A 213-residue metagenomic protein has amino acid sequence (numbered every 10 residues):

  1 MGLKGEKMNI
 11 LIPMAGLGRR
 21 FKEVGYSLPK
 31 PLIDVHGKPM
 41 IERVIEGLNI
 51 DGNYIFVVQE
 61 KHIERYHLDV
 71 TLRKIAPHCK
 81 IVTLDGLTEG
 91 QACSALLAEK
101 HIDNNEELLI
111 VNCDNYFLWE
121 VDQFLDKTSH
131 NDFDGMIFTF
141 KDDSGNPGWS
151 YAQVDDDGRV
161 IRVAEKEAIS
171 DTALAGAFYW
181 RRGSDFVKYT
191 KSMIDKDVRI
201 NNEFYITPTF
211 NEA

Functional and structural regions predicted by a protein language model:
G2-I12, R20-K22, I33-D34, K38-I110: Conserved N-terminal catalytic core of the sugar/cofactor nucleotidyltransferase
Y26-P31: Short alpha-helical oligomerization interface
R65, D69, A95, V160 (+2 more regions): A general structural signal for well-ordered alpha-helical segments in protein cores
L72-I75, Q153-D155, E212-A213: Short, conserved catalytic or adaptor-binding loops enriched in Gly and charged residues
L96-L97, Q123, T209: Alpha-helical elements of Rossmann-like donor-binding domains used by nucleotide-donor carbohydrate transfer enzymes
C113-Y116: The conserved acidic donor/metal-binding loop of glycosyltransferases
L118-D197: Conserved core of the sugar-phosphate nucleotidyltransferase
V198-A213: Catalytic core and acceptor-binding pocket of nucleotide-sugar-dependent glycosyltransferases
